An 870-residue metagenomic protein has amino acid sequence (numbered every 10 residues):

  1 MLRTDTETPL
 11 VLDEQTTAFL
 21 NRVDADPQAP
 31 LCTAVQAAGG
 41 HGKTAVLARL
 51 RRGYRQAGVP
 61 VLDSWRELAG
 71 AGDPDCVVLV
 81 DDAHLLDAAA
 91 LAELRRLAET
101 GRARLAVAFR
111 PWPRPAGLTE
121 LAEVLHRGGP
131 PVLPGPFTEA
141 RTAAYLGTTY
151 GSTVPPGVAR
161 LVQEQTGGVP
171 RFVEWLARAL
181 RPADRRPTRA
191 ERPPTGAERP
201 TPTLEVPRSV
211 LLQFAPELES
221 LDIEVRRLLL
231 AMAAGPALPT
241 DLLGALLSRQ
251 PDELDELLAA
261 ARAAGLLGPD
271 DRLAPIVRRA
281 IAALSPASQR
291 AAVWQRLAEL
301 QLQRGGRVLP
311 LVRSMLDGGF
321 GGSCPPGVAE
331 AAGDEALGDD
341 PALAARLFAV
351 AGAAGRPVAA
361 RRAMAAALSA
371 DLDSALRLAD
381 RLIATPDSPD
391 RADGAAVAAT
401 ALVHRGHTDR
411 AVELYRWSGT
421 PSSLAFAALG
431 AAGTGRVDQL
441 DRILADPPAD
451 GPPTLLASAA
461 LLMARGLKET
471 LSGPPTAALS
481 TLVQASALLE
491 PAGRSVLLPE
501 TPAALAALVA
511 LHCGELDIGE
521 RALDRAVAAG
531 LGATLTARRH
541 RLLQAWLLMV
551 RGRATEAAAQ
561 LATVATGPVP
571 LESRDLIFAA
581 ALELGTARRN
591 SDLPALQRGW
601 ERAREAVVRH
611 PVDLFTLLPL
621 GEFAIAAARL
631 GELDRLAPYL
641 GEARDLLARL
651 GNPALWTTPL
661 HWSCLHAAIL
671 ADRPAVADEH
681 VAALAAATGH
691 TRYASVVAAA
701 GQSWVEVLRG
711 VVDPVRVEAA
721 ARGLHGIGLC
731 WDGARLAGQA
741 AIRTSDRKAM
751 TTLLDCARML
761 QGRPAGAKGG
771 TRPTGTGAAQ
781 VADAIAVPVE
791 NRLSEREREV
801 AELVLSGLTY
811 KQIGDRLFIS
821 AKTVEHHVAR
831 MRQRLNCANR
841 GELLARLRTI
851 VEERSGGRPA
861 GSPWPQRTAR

Functional and structural regions predicted by a protein language model:
N21-A25, R102-R104, P113-T166, R178-V210: Helix-loop-helix "sensor" segment of P-loop NTPases
C32, Q289-D371, L378, P714-L736: Extended alpha-helical scaffolding segments used for macromolecular assembly and cargo binding
D63-E93, A108-P111: Conserved P-loop NTPase "ATPase switch" module shared by AAA+ and STAND
R95-R96, G147-T148, R160-Q165, R171-A190 (+8 more regions): C-terminal helical "lid" of AAA+/P-loop NTPase domains
V206-F214, L229, A233-L242, P251-E299 (+1 more regions): Short capping/hinge segments at domain boundaries that bridge a core fold to an adjacent linker or tail
A263, G352-A353, D380-A384, V412 (+11 more regions): Amphipathic alpha-helical segments of tetratricopeptide repeats
P269, G306-L309, G355-P357, S388-T400 (+16 more regions): Alpha-solenoid helical repeat architecture
A778-R870: Helix-turn-helix DNA-binding segment
